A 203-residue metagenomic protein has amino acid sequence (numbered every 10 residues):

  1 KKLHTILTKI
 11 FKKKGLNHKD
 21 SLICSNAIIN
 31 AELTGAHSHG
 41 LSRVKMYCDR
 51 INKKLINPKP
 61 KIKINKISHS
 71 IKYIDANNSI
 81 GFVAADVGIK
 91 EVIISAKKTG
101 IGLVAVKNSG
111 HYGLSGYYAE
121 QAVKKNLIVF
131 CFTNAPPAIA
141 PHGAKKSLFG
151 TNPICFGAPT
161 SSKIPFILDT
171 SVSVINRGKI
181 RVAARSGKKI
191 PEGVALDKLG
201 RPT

Functional and structural regions predicted by a protein language model:
K1-K14: Generic N-terminal amphipathic, Lys/Arg-enriched alpha-helix
K1-L3, I56-K59, D197-P202: Histone-fold modules and their flanking histone-like tails across chromatin and transcription assemblies
K12-G15, L33-H37: N-terminal and secondary-structure boundary signal
H18-I29: Short, well-structured alpha-helical segments
G40-I93: Active-site cofactor/substrate anionic-group-binding motifs, chiefly glycine- and Lys/Arg-rich phosphate-binding loops
K72-S161: A generic, well-ordered mixed alpha/beta core segment in the N-terminal half of proteins
I139-T203: Phosphate/diphosphate-binding glycine-rich loops and adjacent basic-rich segments that engage nucleotide
